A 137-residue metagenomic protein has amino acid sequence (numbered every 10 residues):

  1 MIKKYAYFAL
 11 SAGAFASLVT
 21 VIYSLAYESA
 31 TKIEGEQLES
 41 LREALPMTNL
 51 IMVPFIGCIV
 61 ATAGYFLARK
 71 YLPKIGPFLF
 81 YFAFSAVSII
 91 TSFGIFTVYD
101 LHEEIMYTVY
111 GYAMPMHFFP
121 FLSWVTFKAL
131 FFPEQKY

Functional and structural regions predicted by a protein language model:
F8, A12-Y23, M114-Y137: Membrane-water interface at the C-terminal end of transmembrane alpha helices
S17-L18, F84-I95: Aromatic-anchored segments of alpha-helical transmembrane domains
I22-E34: Membrane-helix interface motif
I33-T48: Perimembrane loop-to-helix junctions flanking transmembrane segments
T48-G57, T108-F119: Alpha-helical transmembrane segments of polytopic membrane proteins
N49, V53-Y71: Canonical alpha-helical transmembrane segments
F66, K70-S88: Internal alpha-helical transmembrane segments of multi-pass membrane proteins
F93-G111, A129-F131: Membrane-helix boundary connector in multi-pass membrane proteins
